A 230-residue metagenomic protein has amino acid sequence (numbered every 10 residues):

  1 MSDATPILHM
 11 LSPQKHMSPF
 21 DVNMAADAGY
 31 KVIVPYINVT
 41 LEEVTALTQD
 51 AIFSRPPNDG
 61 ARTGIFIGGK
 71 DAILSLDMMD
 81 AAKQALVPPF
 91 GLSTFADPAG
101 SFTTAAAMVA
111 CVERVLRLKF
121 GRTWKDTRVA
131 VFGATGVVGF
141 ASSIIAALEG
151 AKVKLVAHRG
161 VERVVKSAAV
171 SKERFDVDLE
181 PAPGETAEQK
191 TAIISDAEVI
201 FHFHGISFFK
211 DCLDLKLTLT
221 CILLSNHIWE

Functional and structural regions predicted by a protein language model:
M1-F90: N-terminal ligand-binding/catalytic initiation module
Q14, R159-V161, H227: Residues in the short beta-alpha loop(s) of Rossmann-like NAD(P)-binding domains
T63, E198, T220: Conserved acidic residues
F95-R114: A glycine-rich, Thr/Ser-enriched phosphate-binding loop motif common to dinucleotide/cofactor-binding enzymes
R114-V199: Glycine-rich phosphate/diphosphate-binding loop of Rossmann-like nucleotide-binding domains
E198-F201, L223-S225: N-terminal Rossmann-like NAD(P) cofactor-binding module of classical short-chain dehydrogenase/reductase
H204-F208, H227: Short glycine-/small-residue-rich Rossmann-like dinucleotide-binding loops
D214-E230: ADP-ribose/adenylate-binding Rossmann-like module
